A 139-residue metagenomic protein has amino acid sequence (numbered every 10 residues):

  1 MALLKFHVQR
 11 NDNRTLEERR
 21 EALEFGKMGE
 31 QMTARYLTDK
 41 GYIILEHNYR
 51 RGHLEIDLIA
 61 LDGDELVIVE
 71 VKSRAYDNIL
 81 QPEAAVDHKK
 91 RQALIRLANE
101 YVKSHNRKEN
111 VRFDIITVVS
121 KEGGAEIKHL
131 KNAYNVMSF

Functional and structural regions predicted by a protein language model:
M1-H47: Acidic-basic catalytic patches of nuclease active cores, encompassing PD-(D/E)XK and other metal-cofactor nuclease
L37, I56-N78, H88, L94: Conserved catalytic cores of phosphodiester-cleaving nucleases, focusing on short active-site segments
Y42-I43, L66, N110: Hydrophobic "anchor" residues on beta-strands that sit immediately upstream of conserved functional sites
R51-L54: Short acidic/glycine-enriched loop/turn segments that link adjacent beta-strands
N78-E109: Mid-chain, well-packed structural core segment of small domains
S104-F139: Domain-level recognition of nuclease-like catalytic cores that cleave nucleotide substrates
